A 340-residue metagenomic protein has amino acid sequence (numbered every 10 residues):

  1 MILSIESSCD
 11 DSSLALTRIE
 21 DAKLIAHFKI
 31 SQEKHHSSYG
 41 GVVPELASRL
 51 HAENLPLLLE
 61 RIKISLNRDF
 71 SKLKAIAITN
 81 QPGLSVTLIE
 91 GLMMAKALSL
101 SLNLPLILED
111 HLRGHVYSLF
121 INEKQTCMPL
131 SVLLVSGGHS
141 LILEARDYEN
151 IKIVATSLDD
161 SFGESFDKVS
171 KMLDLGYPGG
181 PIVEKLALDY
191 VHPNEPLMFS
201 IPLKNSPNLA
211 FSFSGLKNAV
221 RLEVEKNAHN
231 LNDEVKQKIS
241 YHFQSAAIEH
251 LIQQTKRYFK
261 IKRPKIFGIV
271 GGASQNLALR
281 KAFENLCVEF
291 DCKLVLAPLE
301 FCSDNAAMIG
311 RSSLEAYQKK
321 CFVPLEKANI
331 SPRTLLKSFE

Functional and structural regions predicted by a protein language model:
M1-P82, H111, H115: N-terminal beta-alpha supersecondary unit
S12-R18, V132, S140-E144: Short beta-strand scaffold segments in enzyme catalytic cores
F70-N80, K262-A273, V295: Short glycine-rich phosphate-binding loop at a beta-alpha junction
L108-E109, F267, E284-I309: Conserved phosphate-binding/catalytic loops in two-lobed NTP-binding clefts
L108-S131, S312: Conserved phosphate-binding catalytic cores of ATP/NTP-utilizing and phosphoryl-transfer enzymes
H115-S118, A297-S338: Glycine-rich phosphate-binding/hydrolytic loop that grips phosphoryl groups
K124, D147-V191, K217, L222-N227: Glycine-rich phosphate-binding loop plus the immediately following alpha-helix
K185-F267, N276-F290, A316-Y317, L335-E340: A contiguous, well-structured pocket-lining segment that forms one wall/lid of small-molecule binding clefts in soluble
